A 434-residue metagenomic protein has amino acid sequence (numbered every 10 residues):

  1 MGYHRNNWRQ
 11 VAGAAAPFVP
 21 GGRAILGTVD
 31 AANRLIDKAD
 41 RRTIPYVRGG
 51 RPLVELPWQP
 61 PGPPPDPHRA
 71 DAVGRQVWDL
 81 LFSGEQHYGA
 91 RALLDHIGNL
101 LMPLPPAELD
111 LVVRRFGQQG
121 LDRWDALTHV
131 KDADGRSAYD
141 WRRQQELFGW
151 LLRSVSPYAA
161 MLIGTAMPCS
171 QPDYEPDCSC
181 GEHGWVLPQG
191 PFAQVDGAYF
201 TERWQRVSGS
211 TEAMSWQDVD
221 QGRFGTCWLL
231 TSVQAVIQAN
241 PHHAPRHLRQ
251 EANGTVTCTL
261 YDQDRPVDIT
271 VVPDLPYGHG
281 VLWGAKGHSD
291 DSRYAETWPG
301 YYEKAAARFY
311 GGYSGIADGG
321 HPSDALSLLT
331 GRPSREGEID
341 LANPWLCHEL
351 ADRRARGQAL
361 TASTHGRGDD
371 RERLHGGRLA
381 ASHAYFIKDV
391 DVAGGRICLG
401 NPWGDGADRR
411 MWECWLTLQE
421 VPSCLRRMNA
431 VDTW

Functional and structural regions predicted by a protein language model:
G2-G21: Membrane-penetrating hydrophobic segments
Y3-W8, L26-G62, P67: Membrane-engaging insertion elements
A12-A15, D40, V47, P52 (+2 more regions): Residue-level detector of alpha-helical hydrophobic segments embedded in or interacting with membranes
R23-L26, A107: N-terminal processing/targeting junctions
L53-D79, A92-W434: Structured alpha-helical subdomains that flank or immediately precede key functional sites
